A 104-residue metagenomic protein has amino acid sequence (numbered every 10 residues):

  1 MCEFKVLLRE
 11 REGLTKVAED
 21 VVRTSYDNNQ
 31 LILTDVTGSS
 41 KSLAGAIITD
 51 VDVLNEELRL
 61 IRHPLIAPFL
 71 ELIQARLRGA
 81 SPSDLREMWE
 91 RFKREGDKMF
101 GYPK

Functional and structural regions predicted by a protein language model:
F4-E10: A short beta-strand micro-motif
T15-Q74, G79, K98-K104: Compact, glycine-rich, soluble single-domain proteins
E56, P82-E87: Conserved short beta-strand edge segments in small beta-sheet-based binding/regulatory domains
L85-K104: C-terminal charged interaction modules
